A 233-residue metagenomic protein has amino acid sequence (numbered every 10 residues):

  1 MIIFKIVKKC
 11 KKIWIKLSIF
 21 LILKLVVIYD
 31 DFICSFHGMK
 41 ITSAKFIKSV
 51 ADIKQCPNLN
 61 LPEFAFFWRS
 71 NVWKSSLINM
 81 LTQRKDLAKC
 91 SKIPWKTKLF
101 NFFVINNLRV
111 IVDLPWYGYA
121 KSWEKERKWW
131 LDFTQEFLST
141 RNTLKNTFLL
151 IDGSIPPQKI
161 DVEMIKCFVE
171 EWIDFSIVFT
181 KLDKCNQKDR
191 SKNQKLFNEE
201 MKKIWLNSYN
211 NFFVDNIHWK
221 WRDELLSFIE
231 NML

Functional and structural regions predicted by a protein language model:
M1-W14, S18: Cationic, amphipathic, low-complexity segments that mediate targeting or membrane/lipid association
V7, V26-D31: Acidic, Ala/Val/Gly-enriched low-complexity intrinsically disordered segments
L21-L23, F32, H37: Short hydrophobic targeting helices and cationic amphipathic motifs that mediate membrane/organellar targeting
F36-Y119: Conserved G1/Walker A P-loop phosphate-binding module
I41-V50, C185-L233: Canonical P-loop GTPase G-domain recognition
K96, R109, W116-Y119, S154-P156 (+2 more regions): Conserved nucleotide-binding/hydrolysis micro-motifs of P-loop NTPases
N107-N142: Conserved nucleotide-sensing/catalytic segment adjacent to the nucleotide-binding pocket in NTP-handling enzymes
E136-N207: Conserved C-terminal guanine-recognition region of P-loop GTPase G domains, centered on the G4
